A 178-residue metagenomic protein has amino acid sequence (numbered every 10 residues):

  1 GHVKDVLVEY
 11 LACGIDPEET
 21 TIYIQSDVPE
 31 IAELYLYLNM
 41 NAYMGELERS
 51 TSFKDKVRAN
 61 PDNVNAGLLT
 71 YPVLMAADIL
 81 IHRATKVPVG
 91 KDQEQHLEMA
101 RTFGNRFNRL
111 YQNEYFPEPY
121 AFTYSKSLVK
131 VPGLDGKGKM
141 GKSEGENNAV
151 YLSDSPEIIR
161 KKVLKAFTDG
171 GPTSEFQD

Functional and structural regions predicted by a protein language model:
G1-A77: N-terminal Rossmann-like or analogous alpha/beta NTP/dinucleotide-binding catalytic cores that position adenine
K54-D178: Active-site cores that bind ATP or allylic diphosphates and position pyrophosphate for catalysis
